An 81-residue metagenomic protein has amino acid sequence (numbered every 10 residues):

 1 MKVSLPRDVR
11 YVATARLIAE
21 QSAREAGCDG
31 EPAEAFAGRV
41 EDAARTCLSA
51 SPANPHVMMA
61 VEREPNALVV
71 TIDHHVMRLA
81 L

Functional and structural regions predicted by a protein language model:
M1-G38, A80-L81: Bergerat-fold GHKL ATPase/HATPase_c domain
M1-K2, T46-L81: Conserved beta-strand-loop-beta-strand hairpin that lines the nucleotide-binding pocket of ATP/GTP-utilizing enzymes
D8, D29, D42, E62-E64 (+1 more regions): Acidic-enriched, low-complexity/disordered segments with a strong bias for Aspartate over Glutamate
G30-P55: Conserved ATP-binding N-box helix of the HATPase_c
